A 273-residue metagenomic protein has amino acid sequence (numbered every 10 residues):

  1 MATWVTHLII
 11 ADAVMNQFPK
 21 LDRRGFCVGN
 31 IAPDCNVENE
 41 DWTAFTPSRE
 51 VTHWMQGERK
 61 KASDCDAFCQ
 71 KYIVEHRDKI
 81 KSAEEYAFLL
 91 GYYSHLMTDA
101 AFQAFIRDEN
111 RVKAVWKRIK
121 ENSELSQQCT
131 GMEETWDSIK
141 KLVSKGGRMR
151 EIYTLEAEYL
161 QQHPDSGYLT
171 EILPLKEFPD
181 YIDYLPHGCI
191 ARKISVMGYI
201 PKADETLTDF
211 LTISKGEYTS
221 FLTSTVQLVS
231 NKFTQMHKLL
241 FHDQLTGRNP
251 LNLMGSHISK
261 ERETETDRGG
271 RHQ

Functional and structural regions predicted by a protein language model:
M1-Q273: N-terminal leader/auxiliary helical segments
